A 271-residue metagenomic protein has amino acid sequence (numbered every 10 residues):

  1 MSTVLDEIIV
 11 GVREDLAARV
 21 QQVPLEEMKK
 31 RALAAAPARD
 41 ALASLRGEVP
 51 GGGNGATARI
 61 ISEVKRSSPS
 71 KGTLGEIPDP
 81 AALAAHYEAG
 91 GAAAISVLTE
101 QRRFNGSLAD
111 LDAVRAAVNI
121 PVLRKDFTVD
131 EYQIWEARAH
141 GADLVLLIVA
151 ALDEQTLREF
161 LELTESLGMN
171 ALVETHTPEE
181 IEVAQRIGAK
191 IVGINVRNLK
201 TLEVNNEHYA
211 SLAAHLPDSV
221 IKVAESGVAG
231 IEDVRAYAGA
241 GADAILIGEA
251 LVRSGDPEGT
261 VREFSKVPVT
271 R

Functional and structural regions predicted by a protein language model:
S2-G75: An N-cap/entry alpha-helix motif that binds or orients negatively charged groups
I8, I60-V64, I95-V97, V122-K125 (+5 more regions): Hydrophobic faces of well-ordered beta-strands that scaffold small-molecule active sites in alpha/beta enzyme cores
G11, K65-S67, E100, F127 (+5 more regions): Active-site beta-loop-alpha junctions enriched in small/polar residues
R59, K71-L172, P178-V183, Y209-L212: N-terminal active-site wall of soluble small-molecule enzyme domains
V129-G141, H176-G188, A224, V228-I247 (+2 more regions): Catalytic cores of alpha/beta
E136-T156, G193-L202, A240-V261: Glycine-rich phosphate-binding active-site loops on the catalytic face of alpha/beta enzymes
I191-I247: Catalytic-face loop-and-helix region of soluble metabolic enzyme cores
S211-H215, A238, L251-R271: C-terminal helical cap(s) of enzyme catalytic domains, especially alpha/beta-barrels
